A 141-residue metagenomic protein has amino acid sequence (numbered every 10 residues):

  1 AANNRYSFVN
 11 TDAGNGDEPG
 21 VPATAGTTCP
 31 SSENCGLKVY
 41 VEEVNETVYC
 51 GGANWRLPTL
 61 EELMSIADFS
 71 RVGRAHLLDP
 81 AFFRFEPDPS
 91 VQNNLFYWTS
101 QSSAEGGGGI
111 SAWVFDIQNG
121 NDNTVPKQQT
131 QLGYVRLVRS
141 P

Functional and structural regions predicted by a protein language model:
A1, Y6-F8: N-terminal carbohydrate-binding/catalytic regions of secreted carbohydrate-active enzymes
A2, R71, G133-R136: Intrinsically disordered, low-complexity regions enriched in serine, threonine, proline and polar/charged residues
Y6, F85, L137-S140: Positively charged, low-complexity intrinsically disordered regions
N10-D12, G16-R56, L60-D116: An exposed tryptophan-centered "aromatic clamp" motif
T27-P30, Q118-Q129: Active-site rim elements
F96-W98, N123-P141: Short, structured beta-strand segments at or near domain termini in extracellular proteins/domains
